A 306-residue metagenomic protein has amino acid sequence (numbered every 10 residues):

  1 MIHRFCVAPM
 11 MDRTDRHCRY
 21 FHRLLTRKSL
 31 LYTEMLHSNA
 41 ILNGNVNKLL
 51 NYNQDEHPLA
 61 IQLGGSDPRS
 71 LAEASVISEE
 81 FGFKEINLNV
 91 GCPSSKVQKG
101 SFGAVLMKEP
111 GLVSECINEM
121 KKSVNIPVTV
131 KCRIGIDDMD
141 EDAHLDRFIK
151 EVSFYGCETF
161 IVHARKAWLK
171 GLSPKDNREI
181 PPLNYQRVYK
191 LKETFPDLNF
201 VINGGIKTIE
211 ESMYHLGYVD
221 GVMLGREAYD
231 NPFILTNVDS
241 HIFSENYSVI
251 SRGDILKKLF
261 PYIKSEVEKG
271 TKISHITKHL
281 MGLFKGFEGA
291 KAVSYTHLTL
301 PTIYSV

Functional and structural regions predicted by a protein language model:
M1-L298: Flavin-dependent oxidoreductase catalytic cores
I303-V306: Single conserved hydrophobic/aromatic residue that forms the stacking wall/gate of nucleotide- or nucleobase-binding
